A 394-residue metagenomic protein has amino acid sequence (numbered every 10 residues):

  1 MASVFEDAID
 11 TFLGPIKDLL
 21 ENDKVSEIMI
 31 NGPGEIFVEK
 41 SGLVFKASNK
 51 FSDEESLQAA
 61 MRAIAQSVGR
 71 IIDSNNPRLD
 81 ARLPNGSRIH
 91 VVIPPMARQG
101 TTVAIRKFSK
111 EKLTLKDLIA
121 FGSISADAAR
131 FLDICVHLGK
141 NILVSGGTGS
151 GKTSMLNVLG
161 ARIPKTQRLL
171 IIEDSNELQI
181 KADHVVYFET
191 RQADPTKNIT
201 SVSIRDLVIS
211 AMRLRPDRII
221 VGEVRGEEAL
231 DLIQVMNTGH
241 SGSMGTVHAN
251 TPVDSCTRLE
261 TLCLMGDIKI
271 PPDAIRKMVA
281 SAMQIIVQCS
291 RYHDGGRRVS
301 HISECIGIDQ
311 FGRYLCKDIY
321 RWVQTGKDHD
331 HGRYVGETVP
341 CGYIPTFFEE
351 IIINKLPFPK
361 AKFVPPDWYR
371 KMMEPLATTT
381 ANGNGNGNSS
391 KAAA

Functional and structural regions predicted by a protein language model:
M1-I9, H301-A394: NTP-binding/hydrolysis catalytic cores, primarily Walker-type P-loop NTPases
M1-S48: N-terminal anchoring/assembly modules that precede and organize ATP-driven motor systems
T11-D18, I64-A81, Q167, G266-D273 (+1 more regions): Active-site phosphate-binding and catalytic loops of NTP-dependent enzymes
N22, E39, F45-L138: P-loop NTP-binding catalytic core
A129, G139-I142, S154, V158-A282 (+1 more regions): Switch/coupling sub-region of P-loop NTPases
G146: The Walker A (P-loop) glycine that initiates the GxxxxGKT/S ATP-binding motif of P-loop NTPases
G151: Conserved glycine(s) of the Walker
A274-Q310: Phosphate-binding/switch region of NTP-binding enzymes
